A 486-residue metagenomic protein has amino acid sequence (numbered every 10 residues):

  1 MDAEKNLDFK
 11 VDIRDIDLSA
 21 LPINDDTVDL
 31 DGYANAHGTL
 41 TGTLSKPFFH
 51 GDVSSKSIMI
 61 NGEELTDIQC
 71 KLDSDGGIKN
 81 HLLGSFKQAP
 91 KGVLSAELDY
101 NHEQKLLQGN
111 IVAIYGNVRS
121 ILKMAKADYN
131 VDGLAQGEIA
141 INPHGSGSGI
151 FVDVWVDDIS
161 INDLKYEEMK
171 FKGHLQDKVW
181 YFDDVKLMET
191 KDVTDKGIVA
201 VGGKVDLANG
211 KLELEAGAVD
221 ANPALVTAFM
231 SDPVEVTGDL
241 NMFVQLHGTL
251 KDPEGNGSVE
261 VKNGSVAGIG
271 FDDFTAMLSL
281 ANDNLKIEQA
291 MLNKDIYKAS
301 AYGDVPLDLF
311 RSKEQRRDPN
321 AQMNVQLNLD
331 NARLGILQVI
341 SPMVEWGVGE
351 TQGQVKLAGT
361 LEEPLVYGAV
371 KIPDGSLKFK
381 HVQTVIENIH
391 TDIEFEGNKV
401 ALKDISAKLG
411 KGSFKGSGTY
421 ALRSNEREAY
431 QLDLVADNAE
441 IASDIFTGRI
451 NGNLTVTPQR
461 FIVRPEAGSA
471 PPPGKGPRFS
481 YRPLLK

Functional and structural regions predicted by a protein language model:
M1-K87, L94-M188, D195-A401, I405-G412 (+1 more regions): Membrane-proximal interfacial segments on either side of biological membranes
